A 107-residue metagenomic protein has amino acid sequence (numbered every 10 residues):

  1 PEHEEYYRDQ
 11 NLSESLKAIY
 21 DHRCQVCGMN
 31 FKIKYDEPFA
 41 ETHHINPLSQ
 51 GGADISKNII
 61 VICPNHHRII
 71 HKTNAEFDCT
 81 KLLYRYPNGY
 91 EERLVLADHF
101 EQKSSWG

Functional and structural regions predicted by a protein language model:
P1-D9, S13, I33-K34: A short mid-domain helix/strand-loop element embedded in enzyme catalytic domains that forms or borders the active-site
Y7, K32, E37-G107: A detector for short metal-coordination/catalytic motifs
Q10-L12, C27, S49-Q50: A generic local structural motif
N11, H22-Q25, A40-H43: Append "and, occasionally, other polyanion-binding protein interfaces
L12-Y20, G52-S56: Short, flexible, mixed-charge glycine/proline-rich loop motifs that serve as phosphate/nucleic-acid-contacting
L16, C24, H67: Conserved hydrophobic/aromatic pocket- or pore-lining residues that grip, position, or stack substrates in active sites
Y20-R23, F31: Short, well-ordered alpha-helical segments in soluble proteins
C24-C27, C63: Short cysteine-rich clusters marking metal-coordination/redox-active sites
